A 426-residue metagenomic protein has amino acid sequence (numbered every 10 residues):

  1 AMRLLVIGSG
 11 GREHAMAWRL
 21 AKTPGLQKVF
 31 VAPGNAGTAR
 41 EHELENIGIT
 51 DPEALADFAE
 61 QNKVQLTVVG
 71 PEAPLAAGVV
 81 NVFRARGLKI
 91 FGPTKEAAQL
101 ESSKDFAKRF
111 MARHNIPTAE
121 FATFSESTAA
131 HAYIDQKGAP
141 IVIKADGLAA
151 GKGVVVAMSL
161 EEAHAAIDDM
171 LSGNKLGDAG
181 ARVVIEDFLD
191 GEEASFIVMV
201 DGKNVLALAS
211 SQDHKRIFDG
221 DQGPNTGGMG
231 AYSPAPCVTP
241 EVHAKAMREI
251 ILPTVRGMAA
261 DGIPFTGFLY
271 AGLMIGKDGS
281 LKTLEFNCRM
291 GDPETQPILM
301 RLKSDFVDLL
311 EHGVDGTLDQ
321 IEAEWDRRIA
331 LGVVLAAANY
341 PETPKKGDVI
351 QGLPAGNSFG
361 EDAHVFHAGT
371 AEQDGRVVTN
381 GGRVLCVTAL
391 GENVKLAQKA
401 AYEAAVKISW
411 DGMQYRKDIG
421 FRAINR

Functional and structural regions predicted by a protein language model:
M2-E96: ATP-binding N-terminal substructure of ATP-dependent carboxylate-amine bond-forming enzymes
A21-K22, T38-R40, F91, R113-N115 (+12 more regions): Solvent-exposed alpha-helices and their adjacent loops that cap or buttress functional pockets in soluble metabolic
E45-D51, A122-E126, A157: Short acidic-hydrophobic, aromatic-tinged amphipathic segments that line or gate anion-handling sites
D51, A371-D374, V378-R426: Generic C-terminus detector
P93-G153: A conserved helix-loop-beta module that forms one wall/lid of the active-site cleft in ATP-utilizing catalytic domains
G153, A157-T295: Internal nucleotide-binding/catalytic subdomain
M247-L269, N287-G360, Q373: Active-site "cap" helix and flanking loop/linker of ATP-utilizing ligase/carboxylase catalytic domains
